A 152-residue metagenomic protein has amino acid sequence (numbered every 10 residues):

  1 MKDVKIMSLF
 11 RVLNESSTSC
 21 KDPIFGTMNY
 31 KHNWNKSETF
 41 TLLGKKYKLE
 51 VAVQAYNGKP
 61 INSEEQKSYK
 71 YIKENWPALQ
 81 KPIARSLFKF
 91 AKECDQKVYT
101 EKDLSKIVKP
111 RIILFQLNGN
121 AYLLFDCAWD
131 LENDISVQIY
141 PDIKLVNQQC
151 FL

Functional and structural regions predicted by a protein language model:
M1-F40, K46, K97-L152: Acidic, proline/glycine-rich low-complexity IDRs
A52-K102: Long, charged/polar, surface-exposed segments that mediate recognition or autoinhibition
